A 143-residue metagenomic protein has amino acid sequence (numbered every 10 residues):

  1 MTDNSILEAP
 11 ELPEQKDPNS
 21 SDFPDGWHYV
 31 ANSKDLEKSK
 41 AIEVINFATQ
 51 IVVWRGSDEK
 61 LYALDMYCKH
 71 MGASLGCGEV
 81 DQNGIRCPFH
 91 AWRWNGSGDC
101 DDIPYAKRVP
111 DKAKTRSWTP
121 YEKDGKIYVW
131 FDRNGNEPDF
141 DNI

Functional and structural regions predicted by a protein language model:
T2-Q50: Zn-dependent metallo-beta-lactamase
N32-I143: Rieske [2Fe-2S] iron-sulfur-binding domain
